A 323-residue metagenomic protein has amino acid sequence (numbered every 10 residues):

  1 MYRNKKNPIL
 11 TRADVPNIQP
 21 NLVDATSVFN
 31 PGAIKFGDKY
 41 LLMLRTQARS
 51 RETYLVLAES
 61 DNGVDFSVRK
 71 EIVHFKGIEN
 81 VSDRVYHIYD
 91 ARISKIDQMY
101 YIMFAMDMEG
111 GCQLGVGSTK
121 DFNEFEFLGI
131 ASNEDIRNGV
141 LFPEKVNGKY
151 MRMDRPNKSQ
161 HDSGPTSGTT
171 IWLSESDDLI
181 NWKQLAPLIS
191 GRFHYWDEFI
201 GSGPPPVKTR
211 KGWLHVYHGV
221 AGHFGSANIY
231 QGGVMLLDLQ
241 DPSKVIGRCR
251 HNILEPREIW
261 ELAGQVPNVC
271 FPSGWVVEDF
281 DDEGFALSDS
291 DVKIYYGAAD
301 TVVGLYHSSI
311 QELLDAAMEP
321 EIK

Functional and structural regions predicted by a protein language model:
M1-Y86, S94-E198, V207-N268, D279-K323: Beta-rich carbohydrate-recognition and catalytic domains
D90: Short hydrophobic "strand-cap" motifs at the C-terminus of beta-strands
F271-P272: Canonical pleckstrin homology
